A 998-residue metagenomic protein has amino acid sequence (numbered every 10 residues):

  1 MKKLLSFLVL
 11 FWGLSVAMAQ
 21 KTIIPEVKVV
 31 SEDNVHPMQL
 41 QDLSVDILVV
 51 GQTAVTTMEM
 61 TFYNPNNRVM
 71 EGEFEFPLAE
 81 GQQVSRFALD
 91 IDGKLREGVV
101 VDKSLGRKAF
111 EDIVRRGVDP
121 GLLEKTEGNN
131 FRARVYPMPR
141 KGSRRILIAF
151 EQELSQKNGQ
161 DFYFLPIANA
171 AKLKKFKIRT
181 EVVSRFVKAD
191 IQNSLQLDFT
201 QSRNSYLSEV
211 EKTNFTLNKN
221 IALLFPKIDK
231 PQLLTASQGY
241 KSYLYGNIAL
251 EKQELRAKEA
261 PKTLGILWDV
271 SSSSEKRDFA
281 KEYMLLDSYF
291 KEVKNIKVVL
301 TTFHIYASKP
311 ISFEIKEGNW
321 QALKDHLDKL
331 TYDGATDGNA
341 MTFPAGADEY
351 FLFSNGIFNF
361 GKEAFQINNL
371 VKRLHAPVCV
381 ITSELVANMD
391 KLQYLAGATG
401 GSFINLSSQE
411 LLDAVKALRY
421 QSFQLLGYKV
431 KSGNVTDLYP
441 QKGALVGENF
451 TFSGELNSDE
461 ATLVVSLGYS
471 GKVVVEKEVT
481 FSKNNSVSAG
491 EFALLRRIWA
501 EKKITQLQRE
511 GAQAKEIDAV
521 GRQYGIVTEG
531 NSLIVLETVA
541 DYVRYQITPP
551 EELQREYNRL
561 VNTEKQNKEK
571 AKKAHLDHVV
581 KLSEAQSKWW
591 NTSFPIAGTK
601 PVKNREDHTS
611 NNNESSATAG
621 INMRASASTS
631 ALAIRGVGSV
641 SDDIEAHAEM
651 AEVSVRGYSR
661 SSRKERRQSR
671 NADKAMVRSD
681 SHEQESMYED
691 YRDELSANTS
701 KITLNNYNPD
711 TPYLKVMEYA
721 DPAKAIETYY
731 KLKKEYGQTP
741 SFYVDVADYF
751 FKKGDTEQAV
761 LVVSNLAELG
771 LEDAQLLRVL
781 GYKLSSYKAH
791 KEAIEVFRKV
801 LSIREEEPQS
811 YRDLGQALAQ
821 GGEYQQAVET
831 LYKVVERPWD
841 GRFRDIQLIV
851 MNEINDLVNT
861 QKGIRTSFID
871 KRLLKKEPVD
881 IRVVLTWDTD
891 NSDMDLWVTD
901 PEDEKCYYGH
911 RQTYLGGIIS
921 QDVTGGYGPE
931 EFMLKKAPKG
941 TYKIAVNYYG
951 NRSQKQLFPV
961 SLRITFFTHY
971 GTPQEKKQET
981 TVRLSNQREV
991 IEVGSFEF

Functional and structural regions predicted by a protein language model:
A19-G51: N-terminal, polar/Ser/Thr-rich
R86-D92, E97-T126, N130, R134-P139 (+3 more regions): An acidic, Ser/Thr-enriched
K258-E317, D348-F353, V380-T382: Von Willebrand factor
S308-P310, G318-D348, F358, T382-N388: Von Willebrand factor
A345-G346, L704-Y707, Y736-Y743, G770-L777 (+3 more regions): Generic helix N-cap/helix-start motif at coil->alpha-helix transitions
S354-A398, I404, A414-A417: VWA/integrin I-like adhesion module and closely mimicked acidic/polar interface patches used
L857-F998: Intrinsic-disorder/low-complexity signal
